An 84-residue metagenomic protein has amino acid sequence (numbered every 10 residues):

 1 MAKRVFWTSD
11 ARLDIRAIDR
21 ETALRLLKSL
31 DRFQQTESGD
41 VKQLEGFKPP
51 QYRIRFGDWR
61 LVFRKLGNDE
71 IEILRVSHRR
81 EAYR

Functional and structural regions predicted by a protein language model:
M1-L13, A17-L24, G39, F56-W59 (+1 more regions): Enriched for short, Lys/Arg-rich terminal
S29-I54: A short, surface-exposed loop/turn module that caps and links secondary-structure elements
